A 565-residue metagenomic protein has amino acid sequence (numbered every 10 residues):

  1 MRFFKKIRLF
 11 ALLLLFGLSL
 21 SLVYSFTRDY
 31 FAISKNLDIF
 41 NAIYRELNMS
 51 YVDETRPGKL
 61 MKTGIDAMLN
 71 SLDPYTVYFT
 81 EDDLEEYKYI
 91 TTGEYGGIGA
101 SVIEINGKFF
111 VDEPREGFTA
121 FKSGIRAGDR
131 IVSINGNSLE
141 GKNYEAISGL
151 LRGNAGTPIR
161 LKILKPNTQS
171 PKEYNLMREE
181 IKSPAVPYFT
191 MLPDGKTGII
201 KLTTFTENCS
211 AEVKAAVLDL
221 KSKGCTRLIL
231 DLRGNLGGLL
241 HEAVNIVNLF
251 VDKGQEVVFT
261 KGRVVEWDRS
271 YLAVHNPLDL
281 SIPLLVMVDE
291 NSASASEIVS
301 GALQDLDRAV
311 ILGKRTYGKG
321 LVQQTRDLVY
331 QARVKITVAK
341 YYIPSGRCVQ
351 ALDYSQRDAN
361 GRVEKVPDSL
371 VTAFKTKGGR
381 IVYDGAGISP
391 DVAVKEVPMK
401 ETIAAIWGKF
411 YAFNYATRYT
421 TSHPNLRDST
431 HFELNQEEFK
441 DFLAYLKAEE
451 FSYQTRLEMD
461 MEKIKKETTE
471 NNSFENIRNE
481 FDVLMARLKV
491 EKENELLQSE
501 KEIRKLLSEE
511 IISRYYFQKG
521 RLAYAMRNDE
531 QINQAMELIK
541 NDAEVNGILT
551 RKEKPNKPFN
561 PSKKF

Functional and structural regions predicted by a protein language model:
M1-I7: Positively charged n-region of N-terminal signal peptides that target proteins for export
R2, Y24-N36, F40, Y44-V52 (+6 more regions): Cleft-lining beta-strand/loop regions that shape enzyme active-site pockets
R8-S25: Hydrophobic membrane-insertion alpha-helices, especially the h-region of bacterial N-terminal signal peptides
A42, E46-S50, E54, T63 (+25 more regions): Structured segments of extracytoplasmic/periplasmic soluble domains in secreted or envelope-associated proteins
Y51-D112, P158-Y188, M526-M536, E544-K554: Extended, small/polar residue-biased N-terminal targeting/export presequences and adjacent propeptide/linker tracts
A295, D307, K314, G318-R380 (+1 more regions): Polar, glycine-rich mid-to-C-terminal structural blocks that act as macromolecule-binding/assembly scaffolds
C348-S355, A359-F565: Conserved functional hotspot residues or short segments at active or partner-binding sites across diverse domains
